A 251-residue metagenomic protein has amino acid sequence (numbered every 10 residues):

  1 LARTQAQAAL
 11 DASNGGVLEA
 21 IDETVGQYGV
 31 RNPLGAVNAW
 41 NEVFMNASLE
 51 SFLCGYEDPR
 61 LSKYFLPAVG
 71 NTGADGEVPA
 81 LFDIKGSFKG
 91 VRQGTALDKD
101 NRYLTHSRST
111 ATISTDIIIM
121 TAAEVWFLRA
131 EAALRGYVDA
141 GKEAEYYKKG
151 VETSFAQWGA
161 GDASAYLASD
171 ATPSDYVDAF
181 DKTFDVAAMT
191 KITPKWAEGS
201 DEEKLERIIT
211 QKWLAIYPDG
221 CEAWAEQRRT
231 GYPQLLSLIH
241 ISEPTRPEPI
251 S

Functional and structural regions predicted by a protein language model:
L1-D162, E198-E203: Structured, solvent-exposed acidic/aromatic patches
Q7, E222-L238: C-terminal/domain-terminus segments
E131, T210-I216, R229, P233: Short basic/hydrophobic patches in alpha-helices and adjacent helix-turn junctions that form amphipathic surface motifs
V138, I216-D219, P249: Short amphipathic alpha-helical segments with coiled-coil-like heptad repeat character
E143-A223: C-terminal structural cap/anchor segments
I239-I250: Single conserved hydrophobic/aromatic residue that forms the stacking wall/gate of nucleotide- or nucleobase-binding
